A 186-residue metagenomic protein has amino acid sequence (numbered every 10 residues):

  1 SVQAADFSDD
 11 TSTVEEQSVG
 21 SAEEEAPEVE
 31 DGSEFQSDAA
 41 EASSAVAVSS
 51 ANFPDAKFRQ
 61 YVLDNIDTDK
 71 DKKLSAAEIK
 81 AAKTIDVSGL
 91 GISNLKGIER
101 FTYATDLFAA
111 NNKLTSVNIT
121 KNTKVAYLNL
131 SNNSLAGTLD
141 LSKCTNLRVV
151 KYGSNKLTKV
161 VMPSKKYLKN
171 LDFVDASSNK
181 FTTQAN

Functional and structural regions predicted by a protein language model:
S1-D106, T123, T145, S178-N186: N-terminal capping/linker segments that flank leucine-rich repeat
A82, A104, L114, V125 (+5 more regions): Conserved hydrophobic position(s) of the canonical leucine-rich repeat
K83-V87, L107-A109, A126-L130, V150-Y152 (+1 more regions): Conserved hydrophobic beta-strand positions in leucine-rich repeat
L95-I98, V117, T138-L141, V160-M162 (+1 more regions): Canonical leucine-rich repeat
F101, A110, T120-N122, S131 (+3 more regions): Extracellular repeat turn/loop positions enriched in glycine and acidic/polar residues, especially those that create
T105-L107, T115-S116, T120, A126-L130 (+1 more regions): A detector of tandem-repeat and repeat-rich interaction/domain scaffolds
I119-K124, D140-N146, M162-L168: Right-handed parallel beta-helix/beta-solenoid
